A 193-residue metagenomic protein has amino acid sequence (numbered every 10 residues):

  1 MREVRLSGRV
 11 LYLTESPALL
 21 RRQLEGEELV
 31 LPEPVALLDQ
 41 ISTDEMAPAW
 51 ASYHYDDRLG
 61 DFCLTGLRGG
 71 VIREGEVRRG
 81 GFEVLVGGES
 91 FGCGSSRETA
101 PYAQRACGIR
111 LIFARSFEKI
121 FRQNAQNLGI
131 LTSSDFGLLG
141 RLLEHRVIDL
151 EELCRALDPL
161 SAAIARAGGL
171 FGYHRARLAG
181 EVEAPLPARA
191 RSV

Functional and structural regions predicted by a protein language model:
M1-V193: Fe-S-dependent hydro-lyases/dehydratases of central metabolism
